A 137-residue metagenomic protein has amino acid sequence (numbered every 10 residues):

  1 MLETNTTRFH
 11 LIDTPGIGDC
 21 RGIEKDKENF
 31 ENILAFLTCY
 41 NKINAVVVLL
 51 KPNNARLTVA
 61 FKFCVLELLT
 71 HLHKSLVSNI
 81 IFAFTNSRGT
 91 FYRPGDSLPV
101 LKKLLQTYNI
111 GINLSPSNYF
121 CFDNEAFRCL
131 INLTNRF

Functional and structural regions predicted by a protein language model:
M1-F137: Conserved GTPase G-domain substructure that encodes guanine base recognition and part of the catalytic core, centered
